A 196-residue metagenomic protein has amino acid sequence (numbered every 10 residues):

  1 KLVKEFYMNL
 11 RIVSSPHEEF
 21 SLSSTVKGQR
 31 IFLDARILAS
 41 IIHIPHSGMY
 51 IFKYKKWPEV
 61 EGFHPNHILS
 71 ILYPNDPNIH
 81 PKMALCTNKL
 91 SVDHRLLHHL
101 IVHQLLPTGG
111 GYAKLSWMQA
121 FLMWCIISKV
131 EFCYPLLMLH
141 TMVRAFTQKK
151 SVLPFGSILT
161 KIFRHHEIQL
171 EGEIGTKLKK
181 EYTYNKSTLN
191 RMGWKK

Functional and structural regions predicted by a protein language model:
K1-K196: A structural signal for long, well-ordered, hydrophobic/aromatic- and basic-residue-enriched core segments of folded
